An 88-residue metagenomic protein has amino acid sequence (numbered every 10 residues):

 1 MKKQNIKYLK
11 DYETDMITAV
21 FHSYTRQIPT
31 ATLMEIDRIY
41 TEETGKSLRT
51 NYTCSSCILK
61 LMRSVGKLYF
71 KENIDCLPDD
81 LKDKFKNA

Functional and structural regions predicted by a protein language model:
M1, D11, P29, D37 (+1 more regions): Acidic metal-coordinating catalytic centers involved in nucleic-acid phosphodiester chemistry
M1-R26: Short terminal alpha-helical segments
K2-K3, D80-A88: Short acidic DE-rich linear segments
A19-C76: Acidic, low-complexity, intrinsically disordered interaction modules
